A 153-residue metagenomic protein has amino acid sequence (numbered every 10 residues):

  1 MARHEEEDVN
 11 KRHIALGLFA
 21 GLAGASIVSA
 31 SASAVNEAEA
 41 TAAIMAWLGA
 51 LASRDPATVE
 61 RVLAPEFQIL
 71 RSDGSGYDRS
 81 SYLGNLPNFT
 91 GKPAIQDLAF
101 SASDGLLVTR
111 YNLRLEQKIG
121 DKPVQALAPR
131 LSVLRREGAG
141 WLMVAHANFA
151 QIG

Functional and structural regions predicted by a protein language model:
M1-N10, G17-A25: N-terminal secretory signal peptides
V28-A34: Boundary at the C-terminal end of the N-terminal hydrophobic targeting segment
N36-R54, V62: Short, aromatic-enriched amphipathic alpha-helices that serve as compact interaction elements
W47, V59, F67, Y82 (+2 more regions): Hydrophobic pocket/interface hotspot
R54-E66, L70, R79: Short, well-ordered alpha-helical segments enriched in acidic and aromatic residues
L63, D73, A99-D104, N112-L115 (+2 more regions): A mature extracytoplasmic/lumenal domain signature
L83-V124: Surface-exposed, charged secondary-structure patches
L127-I152: Short beta-strand edge/turn micro-motifs at domain boundaries
